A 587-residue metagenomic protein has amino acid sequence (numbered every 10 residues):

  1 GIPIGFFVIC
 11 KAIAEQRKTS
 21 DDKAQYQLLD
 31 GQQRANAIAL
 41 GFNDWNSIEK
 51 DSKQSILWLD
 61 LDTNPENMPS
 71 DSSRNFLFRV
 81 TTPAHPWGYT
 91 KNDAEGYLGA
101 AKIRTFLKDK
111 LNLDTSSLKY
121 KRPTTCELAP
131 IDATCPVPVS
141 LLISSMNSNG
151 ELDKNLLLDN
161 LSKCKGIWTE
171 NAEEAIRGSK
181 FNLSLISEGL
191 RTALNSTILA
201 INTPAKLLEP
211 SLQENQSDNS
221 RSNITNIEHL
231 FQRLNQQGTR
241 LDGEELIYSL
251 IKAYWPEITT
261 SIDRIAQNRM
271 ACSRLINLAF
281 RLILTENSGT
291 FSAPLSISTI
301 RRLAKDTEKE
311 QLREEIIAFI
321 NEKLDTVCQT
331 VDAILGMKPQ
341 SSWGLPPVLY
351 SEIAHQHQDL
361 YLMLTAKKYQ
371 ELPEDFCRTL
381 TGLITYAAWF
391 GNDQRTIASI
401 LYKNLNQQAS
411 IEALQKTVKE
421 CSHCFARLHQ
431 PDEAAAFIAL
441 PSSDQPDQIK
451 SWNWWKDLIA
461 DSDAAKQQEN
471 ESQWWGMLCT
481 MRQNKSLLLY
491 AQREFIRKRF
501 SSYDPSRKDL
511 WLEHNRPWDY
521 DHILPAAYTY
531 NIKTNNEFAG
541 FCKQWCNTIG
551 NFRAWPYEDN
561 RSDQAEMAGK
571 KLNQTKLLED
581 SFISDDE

Functional and structural regions predicted by a protein language model:
I2-F280, L284, W555, R561: Basic- and aromatic-enriched surface patches that contact anionic nucleotides/nucleic acids
A14-K18, E188-D218, N226-H229, F319-E352 (+4 more regions): Short amphipathic alpha-helical segments and their helix-coil junctions
A24-L28, Q33, W518, Y528-R561: Short beta-strand-alpha-helix junction that forms the catalytic/metal-binding core of metal-dependent nuclease domains
Q32, S220-I224, E228, R240 (+7 more regions): Conserved structured core elements
L40-N43, E228-Q236, N277-S288, H355-K368 (+2 more regions): Short, hydrophobic/amphipathic alpha-helical patches that form generic packing surfaces within helical domains
E245-I247, I276-A465: A cross-family structural signal marking well-folded subdomains
D393-K533, E537, C542-W545: Intrinsically disordered, low-complexity N-proximal targeting/linker segments that flank membranes
N547, Y557-E587: Long, cytosolic, alpha-helical-rich C-terminal regions that act as interaction/scaffolding modules
